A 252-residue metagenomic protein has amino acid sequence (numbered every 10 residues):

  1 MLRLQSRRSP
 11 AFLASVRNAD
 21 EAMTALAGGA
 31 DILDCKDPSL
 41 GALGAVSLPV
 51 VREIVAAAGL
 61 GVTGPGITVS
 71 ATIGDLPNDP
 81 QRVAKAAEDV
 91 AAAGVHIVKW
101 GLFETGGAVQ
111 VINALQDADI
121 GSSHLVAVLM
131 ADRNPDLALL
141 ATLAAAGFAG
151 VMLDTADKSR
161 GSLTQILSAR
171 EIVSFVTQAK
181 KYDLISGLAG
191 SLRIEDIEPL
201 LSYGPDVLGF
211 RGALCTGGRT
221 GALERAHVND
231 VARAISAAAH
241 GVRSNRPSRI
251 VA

Functional and structural regions predicted by a protein language model:
M1-S15, V55-G64, R243-A252: N-terminal amphipathic alpha-helix/helix-capping segment at the start of soluble metabolic enzymes
R8-G28: N-terminal basic/disordered segments at the start of proteins
A25, I54, V151, L200 (+1 more regions): Conserved, mostly hydrophobic/aromatic
D31-L43, A92-G107, G150-R160, Y203-V231: Glycine-rich phosphate-binding active-site loops on the catalytic face of alpha/beta enzymes
D37-G61, P65-I67, T72-I73: Glycine/small-residue-rich interface belts in oligomeric ring/scaffold proteins and their assembly partners
L48-A58, A108-L115, F210-A252: C-terminal helical cap(s) of enzyme catalytic domains, especially alpha/beta-barrels
G59-I185, E195, R246-S248: Conserved anion-binding
